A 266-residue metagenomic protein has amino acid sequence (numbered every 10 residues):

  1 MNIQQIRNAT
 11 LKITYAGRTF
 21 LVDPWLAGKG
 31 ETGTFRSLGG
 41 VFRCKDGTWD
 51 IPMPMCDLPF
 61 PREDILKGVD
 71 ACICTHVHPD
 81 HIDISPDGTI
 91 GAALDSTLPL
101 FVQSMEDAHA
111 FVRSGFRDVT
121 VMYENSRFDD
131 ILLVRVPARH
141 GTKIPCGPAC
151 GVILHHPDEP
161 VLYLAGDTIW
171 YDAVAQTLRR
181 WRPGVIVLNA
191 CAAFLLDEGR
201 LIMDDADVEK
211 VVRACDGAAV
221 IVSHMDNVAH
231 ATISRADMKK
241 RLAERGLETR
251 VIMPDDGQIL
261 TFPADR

Functional and structural regions predicted by a protein language model:
M1, L94-L100, P160-L162: Short active-site oxyanion
Q5-R18, L26, R127-G184, I202-M203: Catalytic core of the metallo-beta-lactamase
R18-I73, I84-T89, K143, W170-R180: Pre-active-site segment of Zn-dependent metallo-hydrolases
L21-D23, I51-P54, G68-D80, F101-S104 (+4 more regions): Active-site neighborhood of phospho(di)ester-bond hydrolases with catalytic His/Asp-centered motifs
A27-K29, V77-I82, D107-A110, S126-D129 (+5 more regions): Active-site environment of divalent metal-dependent phosphoester hydrolases
T48, P99-V102, I169-D256: Cap/insert and terminal regions of metallo-dependent hydrolase folds
D83-A92, E106-D107, H230-M238: Metal-dependent catalytic neighborhoods of phosphoester/phosphodiester hydrolases
V102-E159, K240-D265: Metallo-beta-lactamase
